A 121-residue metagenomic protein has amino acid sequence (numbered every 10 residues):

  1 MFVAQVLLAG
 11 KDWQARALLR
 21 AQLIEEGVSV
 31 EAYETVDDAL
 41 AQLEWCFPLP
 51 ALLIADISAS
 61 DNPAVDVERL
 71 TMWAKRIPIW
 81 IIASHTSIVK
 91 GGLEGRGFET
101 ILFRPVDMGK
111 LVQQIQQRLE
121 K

Functional and structural regions predicted by a protein language model:
A9-G10: Conserved acidic carboxylate
W13-A32: Two-component/phosphorelay signaling modules centered on CheY-like receiver
Y33-D37: Conserved Asp/Asn-Gly motif in the active-site loop of CheY-like receiver
L40, P48-W73, T86: Conserved phosphotransfer microenvironments
V65, H85-I101: Alpha4 helix (beta4-alpha4-beta5 surface) of REC/receiver domains from two-component response regulators
R76-I88: A short, hydrophobic beta-strand element within the central beta-sheet of small alpha/beta folds
V106-I115: C-terminal output helix
Q116-K121: The C-terminal output helix
